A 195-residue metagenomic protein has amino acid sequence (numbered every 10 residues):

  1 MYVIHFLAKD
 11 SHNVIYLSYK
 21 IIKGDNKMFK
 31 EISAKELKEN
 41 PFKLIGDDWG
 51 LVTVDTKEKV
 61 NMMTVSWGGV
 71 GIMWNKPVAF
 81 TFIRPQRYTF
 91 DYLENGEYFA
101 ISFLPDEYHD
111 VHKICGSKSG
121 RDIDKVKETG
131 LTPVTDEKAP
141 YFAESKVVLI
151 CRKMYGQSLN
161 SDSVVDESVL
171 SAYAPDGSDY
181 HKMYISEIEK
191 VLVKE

Functional and structural regions predicted by a protein language model:
K9-K27: Short, Lys/Arg-enriched N-terminal segments with co-localized hydrophobic residues within the first ~10-30 amino acids
M28-V65, G69-E195: Active-site-proximal mixed secondary-structure blocks
